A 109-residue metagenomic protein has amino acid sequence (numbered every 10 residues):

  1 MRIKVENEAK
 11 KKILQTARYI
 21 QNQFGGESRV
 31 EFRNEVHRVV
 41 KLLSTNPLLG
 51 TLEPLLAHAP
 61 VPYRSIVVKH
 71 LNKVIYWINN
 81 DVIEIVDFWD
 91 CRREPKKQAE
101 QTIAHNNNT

Functional and structural regions predicted by a protein language model:
M1-E35, V39: Arg/Lys-rich, positively charged N-terminal/basic patches that mediate binding to nucleic acids
N7, G26, V30, V61 (+2 more regions): Short alpha-helical segments used as structural interaction elements across diverse proteins
N22, G26, T45, L49-L52 (+1 more regions): Charged, solvent-exposed alpha-helical segments that act as regulatory interaction surfaces
H37, P62-R64, I78: Localized chelating/binding microdomains that coordinate divalent metal ions or stabilize phosphate-bearing
K41-V68: A short, surface-exposed loop/turn module that caps and links secondary-structure elements
V68-T109: Enriched for short, Lys/Arg-rich terminal
